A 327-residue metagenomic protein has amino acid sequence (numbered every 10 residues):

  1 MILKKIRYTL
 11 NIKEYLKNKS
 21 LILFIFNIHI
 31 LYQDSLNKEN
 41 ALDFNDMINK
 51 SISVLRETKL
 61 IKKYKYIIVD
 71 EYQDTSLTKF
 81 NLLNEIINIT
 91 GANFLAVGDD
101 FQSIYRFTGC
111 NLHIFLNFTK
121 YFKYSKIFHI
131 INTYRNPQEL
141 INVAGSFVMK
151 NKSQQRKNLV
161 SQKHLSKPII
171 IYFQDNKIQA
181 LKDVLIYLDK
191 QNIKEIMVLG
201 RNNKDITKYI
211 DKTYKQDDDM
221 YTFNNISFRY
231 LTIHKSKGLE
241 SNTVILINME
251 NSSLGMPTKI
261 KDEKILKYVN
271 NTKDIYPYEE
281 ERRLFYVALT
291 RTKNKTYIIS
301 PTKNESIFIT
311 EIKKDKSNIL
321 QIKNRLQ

Functional and structural regions predicted by a protein language model:
E14-I114, N132, G238: Conserved helicase NTPase motor core
T90-A92, D99-F101, F122-I127, S166-P168 (+3 more regions): Short glycine-/polar-rich loops that comprise or flank the Walker A/P-loop and associated switch/sensor motifs
V97-F101, F107-L112, N132-T133, G145 (+4 more regions): A short beta-strand-to-loop transition that corresponds to the Sensor-1 phosphate-sensing loop of AAA+ P-loop ATPases
Q102-V160: Conserved coupling/interface region of RecA-like P-loop/ASCE motor cores
S103-R106, N136-N142, M149-K150, R156 (+4 more regions): Switch/connector loops and helix/strand junctions flanking conserved nucleotide-binding motifs in nucleotide-processing
S125-N132, S153-R201, F228: Inter-lobe coupling/hinge region of RecA-like P-loop helicase motors
N192, S227, S236-T302, T310-E311 (+1 more regions): Conserved helicase C-terminal RecA-like lobe
N203-D219: Conserved helicase motor "Helicase C" RecA-like lobe of SF1/SF2 P-loop NTPases
